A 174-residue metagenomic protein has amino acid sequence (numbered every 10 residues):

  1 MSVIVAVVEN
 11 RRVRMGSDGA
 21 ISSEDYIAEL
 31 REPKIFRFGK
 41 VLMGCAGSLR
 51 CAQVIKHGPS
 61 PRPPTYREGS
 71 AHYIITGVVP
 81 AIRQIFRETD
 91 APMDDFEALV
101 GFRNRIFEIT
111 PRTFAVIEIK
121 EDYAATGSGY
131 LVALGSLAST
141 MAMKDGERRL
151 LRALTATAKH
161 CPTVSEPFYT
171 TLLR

Functional and structural regions predicted by a protein language model:
M1-M93, I117-R148, V164-L173: Conserved short S/T/G-enriched processing/targeting/catalytic segments and their helical context
M15, I35, M43, A98-V100 (+2 more regions): Generic structural hydrophobic/aromatic packing signal, biased to beta-strands
R83-R112: Internal, conserved structured core segments that host functional sites
E147-T163: Short, conserved aromatic-histidine micro-motifs
